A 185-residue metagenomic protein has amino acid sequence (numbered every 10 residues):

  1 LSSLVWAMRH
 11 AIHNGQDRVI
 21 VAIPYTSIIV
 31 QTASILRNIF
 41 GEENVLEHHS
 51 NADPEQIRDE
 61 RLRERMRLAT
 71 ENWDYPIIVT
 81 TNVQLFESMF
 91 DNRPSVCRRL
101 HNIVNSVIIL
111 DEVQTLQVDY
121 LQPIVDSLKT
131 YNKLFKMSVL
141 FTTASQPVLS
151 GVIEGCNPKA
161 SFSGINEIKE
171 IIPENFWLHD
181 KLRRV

Functional and structural regions predicted by a protein language model:
L1-A7: Walker A/P-loop
M8, Q16-F40, E47-A52, V148-S150: Conserved Walker A/P-loop ATP-binding site and its immediately adjacent core in helicase/helicase-like ATPase domains
I12-N14, F40, A69-N72, L100-I103 (+2 more regions): Conserved catalytic network of the ASCE P-loop NTPase/AAA+ motor domain
I29-Q31, E55-R58, F86-S88, P147-C156 (+1 more regions): Switch/connector loops and helix/strand junctions flanking conserved nucleotide-binding motifs in nucleotide-processing
G41-F90: Inter-Walker segment of RecA-like/P-loop motor cores
R61-R63, N92-N102, Y120-I124, E154-I171: Substrate-gripping "pore-loop 1 plus following alpha2 helix"
N82-F86, P94-F135, V139: SF2 helicase catalytic motif II
S145-V185: Interdomain hinge/linker at the junction between the two RecA-like core domains of SF2 helicases
